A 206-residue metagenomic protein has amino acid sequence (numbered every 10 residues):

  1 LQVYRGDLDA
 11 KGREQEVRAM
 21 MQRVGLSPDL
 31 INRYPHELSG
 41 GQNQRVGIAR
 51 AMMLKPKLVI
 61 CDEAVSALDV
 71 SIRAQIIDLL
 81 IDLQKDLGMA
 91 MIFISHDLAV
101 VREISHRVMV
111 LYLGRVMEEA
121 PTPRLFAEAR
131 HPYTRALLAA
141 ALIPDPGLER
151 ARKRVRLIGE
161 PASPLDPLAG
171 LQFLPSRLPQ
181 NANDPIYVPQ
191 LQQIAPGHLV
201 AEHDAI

Functional and structural regions predicted by a protein language model:
L1-G12, G25, A120: ABC-type ATPase nucleotide-binding domains, specifically the catalytic core motifs of the NBD
K11-D29, L138-A139: Conserved ABC ATPase "signature" region
Y34-L38, Q42: Conserved ABC ATPase signature
K55: Conserved catalytic motifs of ABC-family nucleotide-binding domains
L58-I60: Walker B motif beta-strand of ABC-family P-loop ATPases
A64, L68, I72-R150: P-loop NTP-binding/switch modules centered on Walker-like glycine-rich loops
P121-I206: Charged, flexible cofactor/metal-binding loops and thiol motifs
